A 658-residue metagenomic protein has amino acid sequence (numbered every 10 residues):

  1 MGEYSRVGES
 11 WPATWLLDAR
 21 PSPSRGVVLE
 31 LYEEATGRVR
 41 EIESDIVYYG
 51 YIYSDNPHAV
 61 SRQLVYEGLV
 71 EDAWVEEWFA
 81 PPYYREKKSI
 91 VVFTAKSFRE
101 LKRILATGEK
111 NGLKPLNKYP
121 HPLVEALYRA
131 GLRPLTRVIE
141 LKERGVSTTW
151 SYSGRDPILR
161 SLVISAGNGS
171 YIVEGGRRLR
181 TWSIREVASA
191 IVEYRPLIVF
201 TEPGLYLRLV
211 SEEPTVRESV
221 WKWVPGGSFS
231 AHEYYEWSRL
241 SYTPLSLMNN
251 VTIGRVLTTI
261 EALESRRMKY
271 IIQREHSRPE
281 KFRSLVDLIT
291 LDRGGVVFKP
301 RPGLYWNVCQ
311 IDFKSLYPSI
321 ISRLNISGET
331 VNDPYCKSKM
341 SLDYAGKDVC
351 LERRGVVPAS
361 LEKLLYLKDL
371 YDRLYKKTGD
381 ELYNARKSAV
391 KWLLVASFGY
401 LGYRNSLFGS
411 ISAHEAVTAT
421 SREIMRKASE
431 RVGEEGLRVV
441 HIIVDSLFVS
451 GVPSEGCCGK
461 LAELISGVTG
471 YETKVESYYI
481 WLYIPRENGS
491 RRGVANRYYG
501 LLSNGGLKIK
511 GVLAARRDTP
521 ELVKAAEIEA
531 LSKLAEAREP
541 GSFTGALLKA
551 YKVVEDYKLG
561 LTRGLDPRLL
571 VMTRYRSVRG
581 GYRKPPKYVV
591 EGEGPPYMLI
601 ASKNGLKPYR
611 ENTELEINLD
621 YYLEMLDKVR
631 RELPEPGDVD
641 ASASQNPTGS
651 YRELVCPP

Functional and structural regions predicted by a protein language model:
M1-V92, R99-L101: Long, charged/polar, low-complexity intrinsically disordered N-terminal extensions that precede catalytic
G2-E9, E30-Y32, V216-L324, E381-R431 (+3 more regions): Common nucleic-acid-contacting/processivity interface regions adjacent to the catalytic cores of nucleic-acid enzymes
D18, S24-Y32, R38, G145-R185 (+3 more regions): Gly/Thr-rich phosphate-binding beta-strand-loop-beta motif of the actin/hexokinase/Hsp70
N56, Q63, S97-L101, G176-E233: Conserved DEDDh/DEDDy metal-dependent 3′-5′ exonuclease domain
A73, E77, E86-V91, K96-A166: Long, highly charged low-complexity segments
S153-S170, S341, D348-V349, G355-F408: Active-site cores of enzymes that catalyze phosphoryl transfer or operate on phosphate-rich substrates
K368, L394, G436-S450: Catalytic palm active-site di-aspartate
G456-E463, T469-P658: C-terminal, non-catalytic extensions of nucleic-acid polymerases
